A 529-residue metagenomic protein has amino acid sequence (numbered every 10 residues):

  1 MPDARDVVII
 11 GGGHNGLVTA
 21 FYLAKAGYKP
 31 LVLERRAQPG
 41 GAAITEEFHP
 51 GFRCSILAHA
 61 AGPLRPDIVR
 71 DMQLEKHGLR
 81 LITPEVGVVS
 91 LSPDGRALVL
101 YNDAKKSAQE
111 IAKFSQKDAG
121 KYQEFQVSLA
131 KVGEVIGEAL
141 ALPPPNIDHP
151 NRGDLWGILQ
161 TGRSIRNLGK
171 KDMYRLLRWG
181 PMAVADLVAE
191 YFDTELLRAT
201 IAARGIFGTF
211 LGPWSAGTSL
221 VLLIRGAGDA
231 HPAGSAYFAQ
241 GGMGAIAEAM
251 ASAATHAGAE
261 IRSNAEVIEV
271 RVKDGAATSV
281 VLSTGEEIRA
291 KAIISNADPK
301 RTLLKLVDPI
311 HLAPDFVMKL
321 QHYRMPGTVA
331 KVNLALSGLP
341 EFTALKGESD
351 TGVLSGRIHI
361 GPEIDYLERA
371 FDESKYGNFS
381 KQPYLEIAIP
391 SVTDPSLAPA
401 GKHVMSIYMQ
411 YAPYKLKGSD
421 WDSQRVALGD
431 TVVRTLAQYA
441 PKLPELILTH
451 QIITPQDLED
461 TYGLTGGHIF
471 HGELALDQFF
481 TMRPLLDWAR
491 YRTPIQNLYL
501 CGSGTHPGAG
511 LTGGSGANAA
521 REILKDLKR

Functional and structural regions predicted by a protein language model:
M1-Q38, A42-A43, I111-A112, K117 (+4 more regions): Structural core of flavin- and non-heme-iron oxidoreductases, emphasizing the beta-strand/alpha-helix scaffold
M1-V7, K25-A26, F479-T481, L485-L486 (+1 more regions): Extreme N-terminal leader/targeting segments of oxidoreductases
P2-D148, D477: N-terminal glycine-rich phosphate/pyrophosphate-binding loop and immediately adjacent elements
A130-A257, T461-F479: Active-site/ligand-binding neighborhood in enzyme catalytic cores
T194, R198-W214, G361, G377-P390 (+1 more regions): A glycine-rich dinucleotide-binding beta-alpha-beta segment and adjacent secondary-structure elements that constitute
F238-Q240, A259, E266-A398: Mid-domain catalytic core of redox enzymes that form a hydrophobic substrate pocket/lid adjacent to a catalytic redox
L339-P340, D372-S380, W421-D460: Flavin-binding catalytic cores
S503-L524: A conserved FAD-binding loop/helix module that cradles the flavin
